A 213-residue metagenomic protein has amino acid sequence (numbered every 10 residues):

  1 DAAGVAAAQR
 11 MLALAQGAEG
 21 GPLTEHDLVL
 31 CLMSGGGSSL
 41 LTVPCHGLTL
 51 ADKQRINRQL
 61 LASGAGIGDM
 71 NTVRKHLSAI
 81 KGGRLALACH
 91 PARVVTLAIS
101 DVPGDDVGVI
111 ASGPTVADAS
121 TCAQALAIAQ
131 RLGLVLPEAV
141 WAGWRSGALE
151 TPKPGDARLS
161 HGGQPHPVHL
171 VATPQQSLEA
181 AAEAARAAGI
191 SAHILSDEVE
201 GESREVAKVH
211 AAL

Functional and structural regions predicted by a protein language model:
D1-L32, S38-L213: Non-transmembrane, aqueous-exposed alpha-helical and coiled segments at domain scale
